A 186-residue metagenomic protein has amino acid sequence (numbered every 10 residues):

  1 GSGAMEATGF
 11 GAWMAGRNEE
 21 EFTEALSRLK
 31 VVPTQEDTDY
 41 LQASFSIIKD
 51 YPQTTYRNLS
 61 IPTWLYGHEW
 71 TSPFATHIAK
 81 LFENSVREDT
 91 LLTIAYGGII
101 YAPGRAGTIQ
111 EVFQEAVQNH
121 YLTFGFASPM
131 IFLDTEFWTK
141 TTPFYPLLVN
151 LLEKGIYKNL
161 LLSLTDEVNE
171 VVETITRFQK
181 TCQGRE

Functional and structural regions predicted by a protein language model:
G1-G3, G104-G107: Gly/Ser-rich catalytic serine loop of serine hydrolases
G3-Y101: Acidic/glycine-enriched connector segments
A7-G11, E111-Q114, T142-Y145: Short acidic, glycine/serine/threonine-rich loops at helix termini
N18-V32, Y56-S60, A102-P103, I109-E111 (+1 more regions): Short, acidic/small-residue loops that bind anionic groups at enzyme active sites
T76, Q114-H120, P146-N150, K180: Short, solvent-exposed amphipathic alpha-helical segments in soluble enzyme and RNA/protein-processing domains
L91-T93, F126-E186: C-terminal functional extensions of proteins
